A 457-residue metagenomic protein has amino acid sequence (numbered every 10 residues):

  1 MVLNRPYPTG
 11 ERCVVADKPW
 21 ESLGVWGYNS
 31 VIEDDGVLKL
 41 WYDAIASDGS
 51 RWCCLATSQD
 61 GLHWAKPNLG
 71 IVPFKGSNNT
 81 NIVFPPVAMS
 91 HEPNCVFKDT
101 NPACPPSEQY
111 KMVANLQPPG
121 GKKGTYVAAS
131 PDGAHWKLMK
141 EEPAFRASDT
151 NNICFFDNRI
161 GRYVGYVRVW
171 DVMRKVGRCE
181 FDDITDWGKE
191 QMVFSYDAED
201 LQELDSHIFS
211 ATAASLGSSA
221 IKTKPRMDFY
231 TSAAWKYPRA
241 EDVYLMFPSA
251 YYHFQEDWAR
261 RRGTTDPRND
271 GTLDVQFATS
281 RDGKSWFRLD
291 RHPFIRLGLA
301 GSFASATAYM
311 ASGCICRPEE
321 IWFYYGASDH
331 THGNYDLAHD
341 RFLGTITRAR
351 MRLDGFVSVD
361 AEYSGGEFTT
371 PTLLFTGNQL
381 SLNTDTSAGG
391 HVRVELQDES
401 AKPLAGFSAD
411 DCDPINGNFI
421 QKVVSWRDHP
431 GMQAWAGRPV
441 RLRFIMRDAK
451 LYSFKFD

Functional and structural regions predicted by a protein language model:
M1-T231, K236-S305, P318, Y324-D457: Beta-rich carbohydrate-recognition and catalytic domains
A308-S312: Extracellular glycan/ECM-engagement signal in secreted proteins
